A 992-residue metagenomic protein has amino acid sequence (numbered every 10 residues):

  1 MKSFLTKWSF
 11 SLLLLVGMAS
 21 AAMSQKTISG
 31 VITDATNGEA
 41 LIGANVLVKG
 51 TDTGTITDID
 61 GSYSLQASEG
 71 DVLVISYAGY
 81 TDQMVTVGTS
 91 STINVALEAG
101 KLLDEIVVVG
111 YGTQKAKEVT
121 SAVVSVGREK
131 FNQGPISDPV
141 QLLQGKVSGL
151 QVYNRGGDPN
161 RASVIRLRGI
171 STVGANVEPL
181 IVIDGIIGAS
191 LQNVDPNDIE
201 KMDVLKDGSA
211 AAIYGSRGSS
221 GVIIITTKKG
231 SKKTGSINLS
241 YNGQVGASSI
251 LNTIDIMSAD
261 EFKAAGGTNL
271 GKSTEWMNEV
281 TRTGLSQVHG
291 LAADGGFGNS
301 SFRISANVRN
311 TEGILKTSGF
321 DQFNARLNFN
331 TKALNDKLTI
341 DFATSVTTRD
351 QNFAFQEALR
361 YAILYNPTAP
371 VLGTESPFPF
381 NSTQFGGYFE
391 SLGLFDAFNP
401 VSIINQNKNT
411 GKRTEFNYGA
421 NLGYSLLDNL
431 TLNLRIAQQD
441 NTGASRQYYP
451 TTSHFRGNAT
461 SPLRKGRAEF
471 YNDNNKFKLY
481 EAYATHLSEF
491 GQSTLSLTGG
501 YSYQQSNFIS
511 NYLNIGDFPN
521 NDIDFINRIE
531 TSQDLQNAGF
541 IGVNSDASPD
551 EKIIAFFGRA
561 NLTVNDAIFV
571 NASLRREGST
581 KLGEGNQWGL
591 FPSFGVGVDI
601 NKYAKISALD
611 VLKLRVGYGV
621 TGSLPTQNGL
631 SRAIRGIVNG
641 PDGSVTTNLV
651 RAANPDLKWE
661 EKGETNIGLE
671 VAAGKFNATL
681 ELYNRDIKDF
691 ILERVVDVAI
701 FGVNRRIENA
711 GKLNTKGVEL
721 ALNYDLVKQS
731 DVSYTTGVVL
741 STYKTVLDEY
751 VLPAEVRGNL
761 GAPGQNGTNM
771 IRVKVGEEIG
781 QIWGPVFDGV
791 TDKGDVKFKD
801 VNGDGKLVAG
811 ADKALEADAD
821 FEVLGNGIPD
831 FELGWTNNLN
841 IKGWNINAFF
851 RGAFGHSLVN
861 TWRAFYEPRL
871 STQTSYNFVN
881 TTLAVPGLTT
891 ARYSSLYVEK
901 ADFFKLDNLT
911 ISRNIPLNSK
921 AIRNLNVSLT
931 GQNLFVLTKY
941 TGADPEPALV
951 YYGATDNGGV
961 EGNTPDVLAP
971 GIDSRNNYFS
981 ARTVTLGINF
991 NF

Functional and structural regions predicted by a protein language model:
M1-A333, L338-T347, F355, N417-Y418 (+4 more regions): Short, small/polar-rich motifs associated with maturation and membrane association, primarily at protein termini
V72, E118, Q151, S236-S240 (+19 more regions): Membrane-spanning beta-strand positions in outer-membrane beta-barrel proteins
I199, A325-L327, I554-A560, I568-R576 (+4 more regions): Extended, hydrophobic alpha-helical segments in both membrane/secreted and soluble proteins
T227, S258, L291-G295, A325-T331 (+11 more regions): Residues on the lipid-exposed face of transmembrane beta-strands in outer-membrane beta-barrel proteins
K232-S273, I314-L315, N328-E415, N433-I554 (+7 more regions): Surface-exposed loop/interface segments of Gram-negative outer-membrane beta-barrel transport/assembly proteins
G243, A306-E312, V570-L582, V616-Y618: Transmembrane beta-strand segments that form the barrel wall of outer-membrane beta-barrel proteins
F320-K332, Q587-G595, L925-V936: Short secondary-structure subsegments characteristic of cysteine-rich extracellular domains
D830-G855, Y897-P916: C-terminal substrate/ligand-recognition segments
